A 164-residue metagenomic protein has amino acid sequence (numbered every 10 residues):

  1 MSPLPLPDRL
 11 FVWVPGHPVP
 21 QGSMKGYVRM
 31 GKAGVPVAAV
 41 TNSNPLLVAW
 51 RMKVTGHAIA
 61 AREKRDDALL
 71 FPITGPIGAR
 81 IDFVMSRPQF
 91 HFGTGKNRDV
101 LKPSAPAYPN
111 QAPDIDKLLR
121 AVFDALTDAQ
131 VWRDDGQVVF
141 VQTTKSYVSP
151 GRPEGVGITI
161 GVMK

Functional and structural regions predicted by a protein language model:
M1-K164: Acidic, proline/glycine-enriched N-terminal capping motif
